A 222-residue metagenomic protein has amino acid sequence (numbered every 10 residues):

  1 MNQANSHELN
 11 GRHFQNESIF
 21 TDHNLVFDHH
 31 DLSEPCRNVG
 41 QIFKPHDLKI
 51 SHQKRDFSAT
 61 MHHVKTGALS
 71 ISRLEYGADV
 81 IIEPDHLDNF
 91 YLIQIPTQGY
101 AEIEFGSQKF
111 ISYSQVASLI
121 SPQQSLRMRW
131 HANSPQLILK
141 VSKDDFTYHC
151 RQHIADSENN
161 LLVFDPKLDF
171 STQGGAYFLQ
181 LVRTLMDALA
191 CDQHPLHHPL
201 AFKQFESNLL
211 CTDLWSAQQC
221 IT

Functional and structural regions predicted by a protein language model:
N2-H30, R37-I50, K54, E102-T222: Alpha-helical bundle regulatory/interaction domains
H29, S33, S51-R55, V64-K65 (+1 more regions): Generic alpha-helical scaffold signal
R37-V39, D56-A78: A short glycine-rich, His/Asp/Glu-containing loop-to-beta-strand
M61-H62, I81-P84, Q108, R127-R129: Short, flexible, glycine/charge-rich loop motifs used to bind or transfer phosphoryl groups or to couple energy/partner
H63, I71-R73, L92-I93, A117-L119 (+1 more regions): Conserved hydrophobic/aromatic beta-strand scaffold that supports enzyme active sites
V64-T66, L87-D88, S112, H131: A generic fold-level signal
T66-L69, Y76-I81, H86-G106: Glycine- and acidic-residue-biased ligand/ion/polar-headgroup-sensing regions
